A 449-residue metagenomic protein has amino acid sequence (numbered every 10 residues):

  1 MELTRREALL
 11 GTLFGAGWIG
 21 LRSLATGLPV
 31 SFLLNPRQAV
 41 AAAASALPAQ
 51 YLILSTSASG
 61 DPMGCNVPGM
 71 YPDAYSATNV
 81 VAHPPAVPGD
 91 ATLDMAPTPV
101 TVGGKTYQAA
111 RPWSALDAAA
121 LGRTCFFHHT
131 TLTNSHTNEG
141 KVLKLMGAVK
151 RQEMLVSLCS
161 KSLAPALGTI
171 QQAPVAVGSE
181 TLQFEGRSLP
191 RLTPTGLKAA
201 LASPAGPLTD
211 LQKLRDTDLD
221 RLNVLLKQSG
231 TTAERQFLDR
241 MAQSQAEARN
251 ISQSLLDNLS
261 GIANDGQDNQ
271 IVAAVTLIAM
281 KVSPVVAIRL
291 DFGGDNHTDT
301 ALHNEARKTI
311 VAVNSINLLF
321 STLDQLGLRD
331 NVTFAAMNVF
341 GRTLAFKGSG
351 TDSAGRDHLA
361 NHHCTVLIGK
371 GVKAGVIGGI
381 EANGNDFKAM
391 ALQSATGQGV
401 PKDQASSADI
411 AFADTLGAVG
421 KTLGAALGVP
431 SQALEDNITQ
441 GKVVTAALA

Functional and structural regions predicted by a protein language model:
M1-E7: N-terminal secretory signal peptides
L13, G17, R22, L28-S114 (+1 more regions): Intrinsic-disorder/low-complexity recognition with aromatic hotspots
A43-P48, D117-L121, L167-T169, Q267-Q270 (+4 more regions): Extracellular/periplasmic catalytic domains that process cell-envelope and extracellular macromolecules
P48-D61, A120, V285-D291, I316 (+2 more regions): Beta-strand elements within well-structured catalytic alpha/beta cores of enzymes that handle phosphate/sulfate esters
S57-D61, T131-S135, S179-Q183, F292-D295 (+2 more regions): Solvent-exposed loop/turn segments at secondary-structure junctions within structured extracellular/periplasmic domains
P62, G122-Q243: A contiguous, mid-domain pocket- or channel-lining segment that forms the substrate-recognition surface
V67, V81-A109, N296-A306, I310-A449: Feature marks hydrolase-like catalytic cores characterized by long aromatic- and Gly/Pro-rich stretches
D220-L326: Anion-binding catalytic surfaces of enzymes that hydrolyze or transfer phosphate/sulfate esters
